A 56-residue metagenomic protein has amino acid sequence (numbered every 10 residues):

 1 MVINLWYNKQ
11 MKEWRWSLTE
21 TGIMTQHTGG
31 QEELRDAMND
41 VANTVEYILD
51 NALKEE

Functional and structural regions predicted by a protein language model:
M1, S17-T19, A52: Non-catalytic effector/regulatory segments
M1-R15, E46-Y47: Short N-terminal "domain-start" leader segments that mark the transition from disordered tails or signal peptides into
W6, Q10, G29, A42 (+1 more regions): Intrinsic disorder/low-complexity detector
M11, R15-H27: Acidic, low-complexity, intrinsically disordered interaction modules
G22-N39, T44: A short, exposed loop/beta-hairpin motif centered on an aromatic-Gly-Thr core
Y47-E56: Short, mixed-charge low-complexity intrinsically disordered segments
